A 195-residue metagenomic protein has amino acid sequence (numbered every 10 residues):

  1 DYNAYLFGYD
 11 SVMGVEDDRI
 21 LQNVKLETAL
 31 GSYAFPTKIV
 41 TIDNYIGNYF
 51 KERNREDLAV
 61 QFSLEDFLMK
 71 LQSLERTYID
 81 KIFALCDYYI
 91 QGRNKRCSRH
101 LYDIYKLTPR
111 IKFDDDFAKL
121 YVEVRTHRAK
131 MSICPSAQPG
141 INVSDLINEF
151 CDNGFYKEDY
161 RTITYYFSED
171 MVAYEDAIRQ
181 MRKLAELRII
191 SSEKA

Functional and structural regions predicted by a protein language model:
D1-A195: Structured mid-to-C-terminal alpha-helical surface segments
